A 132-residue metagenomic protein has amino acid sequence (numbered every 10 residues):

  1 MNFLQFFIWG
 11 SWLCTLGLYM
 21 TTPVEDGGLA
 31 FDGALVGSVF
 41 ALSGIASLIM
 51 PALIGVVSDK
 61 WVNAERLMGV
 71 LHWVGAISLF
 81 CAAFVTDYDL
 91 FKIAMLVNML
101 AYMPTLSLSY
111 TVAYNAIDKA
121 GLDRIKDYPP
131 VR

Functional and structural regions predicted by a protein language model:
M1-I45: Helix-loop boundary and gating motifs at the non-cytosolic
F3, G75-S78, Y88-L106: Hydrophobic core of transmembrane alpha-helices in multi-pass small-molecule transporters, especially MFS/SLC-type
F7-T15, N63, P104, L108: Short helix-kink/termination motifs in transmembrane helices of multi-pass secondary transporters
W9, S43-P51, Y102, L106: Residue-level signal for conserved functional micro-sites within the alpha-helical transmembrane segments of Major
I49-N63: Helix-to-loop junctions at the C-terminal end of transmembrane segments in multipass secondary transporters
V62, F84-D89: Helix-breaking motifs and short loop linkers at transmembrane-helix boundaries and internal kinks in secondary membrane
R66-C81: Structural signature of the two symmetry-related core transmembrane helices
L96-V131: Cytoplasmic helix-loop-helix junction between adjacent transmembrane helices in 12-TM secondary transporters
